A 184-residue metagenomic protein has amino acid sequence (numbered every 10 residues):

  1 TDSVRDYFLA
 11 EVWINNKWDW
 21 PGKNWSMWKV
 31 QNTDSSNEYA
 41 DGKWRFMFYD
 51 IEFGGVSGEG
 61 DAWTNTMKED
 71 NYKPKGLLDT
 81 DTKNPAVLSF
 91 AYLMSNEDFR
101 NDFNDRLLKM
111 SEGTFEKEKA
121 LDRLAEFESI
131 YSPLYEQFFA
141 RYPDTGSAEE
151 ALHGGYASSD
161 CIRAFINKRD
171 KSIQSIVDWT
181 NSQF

Functional and structural regions predicted by a protein language model:
T1-G22, S26-F184: Middle-to-C-terminal accessory/interaction subdomains
